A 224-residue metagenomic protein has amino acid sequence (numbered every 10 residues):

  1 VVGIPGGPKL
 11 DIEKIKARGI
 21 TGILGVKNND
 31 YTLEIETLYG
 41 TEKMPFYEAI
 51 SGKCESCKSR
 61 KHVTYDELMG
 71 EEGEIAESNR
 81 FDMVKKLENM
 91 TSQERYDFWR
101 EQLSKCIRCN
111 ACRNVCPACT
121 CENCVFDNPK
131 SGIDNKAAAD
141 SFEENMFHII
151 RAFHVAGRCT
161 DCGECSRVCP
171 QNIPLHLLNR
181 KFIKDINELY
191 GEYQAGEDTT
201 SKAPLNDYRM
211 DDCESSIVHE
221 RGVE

Functional and structural regions predicted by a protein language model:
V1-W99, P117: Iron-sulfur-associated redox domains of electron-transfer enzymes in respiratory and anaerobic energy metabolism
G22-I23, I107, C112-A118, D127: C-terminal extensions
P45-E48, C106, C159: Residue-level signal for helical boundary/lining positions with a hydrophobic bias
A49, W99-E101, I107-A111: Short gly/pro-enriched beta-turn/loop segments at secondary-structure junctions
G52-S56, R108-N114, R158, E164-V168: C-type cytochrome heme c attachment motif
I75-S104, A118-E224: Ferredoxin-type iron-sulfur electron-transfer modules in oxidoreductases and energy-metabolism complexes
